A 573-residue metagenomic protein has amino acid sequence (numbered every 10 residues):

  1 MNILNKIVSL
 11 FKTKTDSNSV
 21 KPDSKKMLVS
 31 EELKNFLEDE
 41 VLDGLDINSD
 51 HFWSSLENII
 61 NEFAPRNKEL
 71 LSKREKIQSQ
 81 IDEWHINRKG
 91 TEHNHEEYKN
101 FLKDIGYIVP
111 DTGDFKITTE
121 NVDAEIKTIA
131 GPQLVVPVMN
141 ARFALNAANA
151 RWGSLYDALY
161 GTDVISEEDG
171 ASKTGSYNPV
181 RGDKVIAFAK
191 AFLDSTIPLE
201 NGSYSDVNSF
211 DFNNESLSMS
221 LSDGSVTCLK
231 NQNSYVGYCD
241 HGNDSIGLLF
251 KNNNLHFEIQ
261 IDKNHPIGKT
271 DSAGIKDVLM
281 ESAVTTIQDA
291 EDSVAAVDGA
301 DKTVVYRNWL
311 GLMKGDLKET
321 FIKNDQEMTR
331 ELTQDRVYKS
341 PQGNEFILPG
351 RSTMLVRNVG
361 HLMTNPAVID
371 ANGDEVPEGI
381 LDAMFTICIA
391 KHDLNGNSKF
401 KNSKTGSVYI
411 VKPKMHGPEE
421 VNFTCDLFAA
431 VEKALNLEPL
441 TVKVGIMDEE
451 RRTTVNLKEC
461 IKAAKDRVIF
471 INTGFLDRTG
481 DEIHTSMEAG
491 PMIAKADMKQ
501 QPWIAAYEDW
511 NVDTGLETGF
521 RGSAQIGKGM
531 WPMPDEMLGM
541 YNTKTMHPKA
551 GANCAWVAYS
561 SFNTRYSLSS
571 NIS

Functional and structural regions predicted by a protein language model:
N2-T13: Short hydrophobic helices that act as membrane-entry/anchoring signals
F11, S17-V109, I117: N-terminal-proximal low-complexity accessory segments that begin disordered and transition into the first
S19, N100, D104-F423, A430-L437 (+1 more regions): Catalytic alpha/beta active-site cores
L28, E32, F36, I47 (+15 more regions): Generic recognition of stable, solvent-exposed alpha-helical segments in well-folded globular domains
E32, F36, E40, S55 (+12 more regions): Generic, well-ordered alpha-helical scaffold segments in large soluble proteins
F52, I81, I410, I446-E449: Conserved, mostly hydrophobic/aromatic
A191, S195, F428-P439, R451-S573: Active-site capping/gating regions of soluble enzymes
K263-H265, V359-H361, K414-H416, D448-R452 (+2 more regions): Active-site-proximal loop/turn and secondary-structure-junction residues that shape catalytic pockets, frequently
